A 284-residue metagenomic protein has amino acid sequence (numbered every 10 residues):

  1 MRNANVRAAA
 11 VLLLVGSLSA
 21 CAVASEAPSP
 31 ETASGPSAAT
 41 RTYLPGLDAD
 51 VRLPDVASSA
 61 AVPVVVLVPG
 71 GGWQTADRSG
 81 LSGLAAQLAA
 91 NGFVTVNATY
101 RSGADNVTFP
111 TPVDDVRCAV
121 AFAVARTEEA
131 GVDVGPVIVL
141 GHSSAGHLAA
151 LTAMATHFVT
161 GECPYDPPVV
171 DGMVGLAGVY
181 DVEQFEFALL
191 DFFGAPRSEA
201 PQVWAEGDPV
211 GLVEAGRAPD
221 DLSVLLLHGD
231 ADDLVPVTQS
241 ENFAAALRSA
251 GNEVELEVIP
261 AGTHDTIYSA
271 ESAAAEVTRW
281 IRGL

Functional and structural regions predicted by a protein language model:
E26-S59: N-terminal cap/lid segment of alpha/beta-hydrolase-fold proteins
R41, A121-F187: Primarily recognizes the serine-hydrolase "nucleophile elbow" in alpha/beta-hydrolase and SGNH/GDSL folds
A60-G71: Short beta-strand element of the alpha/beta-hydrolase
A76-L84, V96-V134, Y268: Catalytic nucleophile-loop/oxyanion-hole region of alpha/beta-hydrolase and closely related hydrolase-like folds
G178-A215: Mobile cap/lid helix-loop segments that gate and shape the active-site cleft of serine hydrolases
V182, A231-V235, T266: Acidic catalytic loop of the alpha/beta-hydrolase fold
D220, L226-H228, D232: Short beta-strand/loop motif that positions the catalytic acidic residue of the alpha/beta-hydrolase fold
V237-L284: C-terminal catalytic histidine-bearing segment of alpha/beta-hydrolase fold enzymes
